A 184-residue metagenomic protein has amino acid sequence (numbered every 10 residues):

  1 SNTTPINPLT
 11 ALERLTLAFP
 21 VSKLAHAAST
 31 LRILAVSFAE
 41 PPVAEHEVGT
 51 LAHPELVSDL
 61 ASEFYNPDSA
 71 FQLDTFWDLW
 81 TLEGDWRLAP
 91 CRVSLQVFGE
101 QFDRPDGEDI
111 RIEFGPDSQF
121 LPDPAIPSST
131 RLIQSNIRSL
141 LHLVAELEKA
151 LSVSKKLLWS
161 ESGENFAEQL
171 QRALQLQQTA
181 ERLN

Functional and structural regions predicted by a protein language model:
S1-T3: Sequence/structural signature of long amphipathic alpha-helices that form protein-protein interaction faces
P5-L9, T50-P54, S58, P67-A70 (+3 more regions): Low-complexity, intrinsically disordered regions enriched in charged/polar residues
P5-P8, P20, P41-P42, P54 (+4 more regions): Proline-rich intrinsically disordered, low-complexity coils
P5-V21, T130-V144: Well-ordered, non-membrane alpha-helical segments in soluble/globular domains
L9-L12, A28, T179-A180: Generic N-terminal initiation segments characterized by hydrophobic and/or small/turn-forming residues
E13-V97: Short, intrinsically disordered low-complexity segments
G99-Q101: Short amphipathic alpha-helices and their capping/turn segments at secondary-structure boundaries
R104-N184: Acidic, proline/glycine-rich low-complexity IDRs
